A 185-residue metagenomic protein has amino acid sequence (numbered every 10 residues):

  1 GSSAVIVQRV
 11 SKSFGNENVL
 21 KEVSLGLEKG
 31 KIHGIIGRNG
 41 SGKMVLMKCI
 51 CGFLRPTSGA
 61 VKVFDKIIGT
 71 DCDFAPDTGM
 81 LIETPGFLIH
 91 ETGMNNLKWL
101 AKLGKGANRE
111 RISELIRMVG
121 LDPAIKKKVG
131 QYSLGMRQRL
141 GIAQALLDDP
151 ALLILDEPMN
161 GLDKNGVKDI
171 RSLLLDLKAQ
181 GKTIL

Functional and structural regions predicted by a protein language model:
I36-R38: The feature captures the beta-strand-to-loop junction immediately N-terminal to the Walker
C51: Helix-to-loop junction immediately C-terminal to a conserved catalytic motif
G59-F74: Conserved ABC transporter NBD signature motif
K98, R109-A124: Conserved ABC ATPase "signature" region
I142: Hydrophobic anchor residue at the start of the ABC signature
L153-E157: Catalytic Walker B motif of ABC-type/P-loop ATPase nucleotide-binding domains
